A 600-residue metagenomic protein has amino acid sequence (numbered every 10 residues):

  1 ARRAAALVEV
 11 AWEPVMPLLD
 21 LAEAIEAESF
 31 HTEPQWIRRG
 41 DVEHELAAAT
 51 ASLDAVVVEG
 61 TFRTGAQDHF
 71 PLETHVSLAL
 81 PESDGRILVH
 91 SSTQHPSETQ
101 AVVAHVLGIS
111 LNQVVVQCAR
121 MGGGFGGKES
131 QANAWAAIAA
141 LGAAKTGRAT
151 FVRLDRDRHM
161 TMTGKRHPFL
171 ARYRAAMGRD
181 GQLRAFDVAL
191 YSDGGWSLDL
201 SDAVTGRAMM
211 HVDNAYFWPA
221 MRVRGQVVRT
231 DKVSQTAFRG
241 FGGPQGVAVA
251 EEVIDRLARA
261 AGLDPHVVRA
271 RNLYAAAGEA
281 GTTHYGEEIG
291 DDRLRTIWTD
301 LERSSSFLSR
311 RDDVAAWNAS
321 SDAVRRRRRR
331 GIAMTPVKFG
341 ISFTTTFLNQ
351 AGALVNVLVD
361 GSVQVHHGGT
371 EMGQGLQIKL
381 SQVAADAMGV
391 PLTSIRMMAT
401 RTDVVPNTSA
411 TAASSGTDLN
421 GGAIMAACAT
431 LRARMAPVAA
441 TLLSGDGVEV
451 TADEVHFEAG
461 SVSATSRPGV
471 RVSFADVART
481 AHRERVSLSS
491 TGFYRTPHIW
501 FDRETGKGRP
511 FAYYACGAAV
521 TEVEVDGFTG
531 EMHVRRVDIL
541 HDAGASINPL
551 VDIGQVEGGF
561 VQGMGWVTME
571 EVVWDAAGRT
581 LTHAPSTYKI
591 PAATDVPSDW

Functional and structural regions predicted by a protein language model:
A1-T296, D300-R303, R310-W600: Cofactor-binding beta-sheet edge motifs in enzyme active sites
